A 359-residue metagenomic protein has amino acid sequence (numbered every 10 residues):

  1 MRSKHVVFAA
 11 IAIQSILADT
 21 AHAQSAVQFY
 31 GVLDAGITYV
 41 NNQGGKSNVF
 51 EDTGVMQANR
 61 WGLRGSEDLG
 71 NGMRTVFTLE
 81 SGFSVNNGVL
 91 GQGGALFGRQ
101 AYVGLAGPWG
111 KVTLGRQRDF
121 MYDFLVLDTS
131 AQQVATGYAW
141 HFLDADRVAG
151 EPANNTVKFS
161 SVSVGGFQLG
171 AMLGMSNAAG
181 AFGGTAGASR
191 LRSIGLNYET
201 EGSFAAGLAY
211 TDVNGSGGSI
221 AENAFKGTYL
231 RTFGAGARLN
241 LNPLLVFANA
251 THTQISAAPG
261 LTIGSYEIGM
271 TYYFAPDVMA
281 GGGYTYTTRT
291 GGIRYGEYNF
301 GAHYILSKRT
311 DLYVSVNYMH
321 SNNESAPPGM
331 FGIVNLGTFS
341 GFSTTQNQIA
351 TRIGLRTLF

Functional and structural regions predicted by a protein language model:
L17-A23: Sec/Tat signal peptide C-region and signal peptidase I cleavage site
Q24-V40, V49-M175, A188, L196-E201: Outer membrane beta-barrel
V27-A35, N71, T75-L79, V112 (+9 more regions): Transmembrane beta-strands of outer-membrane beta-barrel proteins
D34-T38, E80-G82, Q117-M121, E151 (+7 more regions): Outer-membrane beta-barrel pore domains and translocons
I37-G45, F83-V89, F120-Y122, N177-A181 (+5 more regions): Gram-negative outer-membrane beta-barrel proteins
M56-R60, F97-Q100, P152-N154, L191 (+4 more regions): Transmembrane beta-barrel architecture of outer-membrane proteins
G187-Y304, S315-M319, T357: Detector for outer-membrane/organellar transmembrane beta-barrel domains, recognizing the amphipathic beta-strand
Y304-L306, T310, S343-F359: Outer-membrane beta-barrel "beta-signal"
